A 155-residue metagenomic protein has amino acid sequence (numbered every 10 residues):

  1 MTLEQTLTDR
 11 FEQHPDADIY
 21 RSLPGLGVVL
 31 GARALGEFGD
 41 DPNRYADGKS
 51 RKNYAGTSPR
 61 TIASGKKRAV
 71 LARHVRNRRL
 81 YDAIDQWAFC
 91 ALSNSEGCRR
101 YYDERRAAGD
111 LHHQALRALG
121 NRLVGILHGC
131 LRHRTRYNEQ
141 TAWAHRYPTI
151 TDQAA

Functional and structural regions predicted by a protein language model:
M1-A155: A detector of single, family-specific signature residues that are central to catalytic or substrate-handling motifs
